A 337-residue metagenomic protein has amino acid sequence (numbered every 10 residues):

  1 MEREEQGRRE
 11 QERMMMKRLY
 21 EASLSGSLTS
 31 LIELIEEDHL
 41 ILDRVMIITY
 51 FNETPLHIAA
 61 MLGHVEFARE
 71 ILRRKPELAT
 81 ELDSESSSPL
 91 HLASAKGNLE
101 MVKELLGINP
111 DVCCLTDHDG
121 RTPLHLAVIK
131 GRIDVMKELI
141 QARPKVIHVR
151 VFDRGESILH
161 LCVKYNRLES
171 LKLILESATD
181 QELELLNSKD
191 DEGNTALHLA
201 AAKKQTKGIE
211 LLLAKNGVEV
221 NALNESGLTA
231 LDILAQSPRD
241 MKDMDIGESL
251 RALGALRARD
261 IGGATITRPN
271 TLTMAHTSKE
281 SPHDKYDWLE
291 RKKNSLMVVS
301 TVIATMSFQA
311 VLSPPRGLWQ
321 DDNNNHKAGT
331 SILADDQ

Functional and structural regions predicted by a protein language model:
M1-Q337: Regulatory and partner-binding modules of innate immune sensors/adaptors
